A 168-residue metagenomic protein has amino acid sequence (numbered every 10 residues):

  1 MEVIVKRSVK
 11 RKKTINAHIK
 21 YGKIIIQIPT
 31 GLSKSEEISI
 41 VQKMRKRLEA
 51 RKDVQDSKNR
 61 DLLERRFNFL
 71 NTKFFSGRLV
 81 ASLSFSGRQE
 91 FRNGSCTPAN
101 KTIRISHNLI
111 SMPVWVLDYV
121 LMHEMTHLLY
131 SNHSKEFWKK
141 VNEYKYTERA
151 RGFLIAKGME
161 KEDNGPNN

Functional and structural regions predicted by a protein language model:
M1-Y119, L128-N168: Active-site-proximal or metal-binding-adjacent scaffold patches in catalytic folds
E124: Walker B catalytic acidic pair
